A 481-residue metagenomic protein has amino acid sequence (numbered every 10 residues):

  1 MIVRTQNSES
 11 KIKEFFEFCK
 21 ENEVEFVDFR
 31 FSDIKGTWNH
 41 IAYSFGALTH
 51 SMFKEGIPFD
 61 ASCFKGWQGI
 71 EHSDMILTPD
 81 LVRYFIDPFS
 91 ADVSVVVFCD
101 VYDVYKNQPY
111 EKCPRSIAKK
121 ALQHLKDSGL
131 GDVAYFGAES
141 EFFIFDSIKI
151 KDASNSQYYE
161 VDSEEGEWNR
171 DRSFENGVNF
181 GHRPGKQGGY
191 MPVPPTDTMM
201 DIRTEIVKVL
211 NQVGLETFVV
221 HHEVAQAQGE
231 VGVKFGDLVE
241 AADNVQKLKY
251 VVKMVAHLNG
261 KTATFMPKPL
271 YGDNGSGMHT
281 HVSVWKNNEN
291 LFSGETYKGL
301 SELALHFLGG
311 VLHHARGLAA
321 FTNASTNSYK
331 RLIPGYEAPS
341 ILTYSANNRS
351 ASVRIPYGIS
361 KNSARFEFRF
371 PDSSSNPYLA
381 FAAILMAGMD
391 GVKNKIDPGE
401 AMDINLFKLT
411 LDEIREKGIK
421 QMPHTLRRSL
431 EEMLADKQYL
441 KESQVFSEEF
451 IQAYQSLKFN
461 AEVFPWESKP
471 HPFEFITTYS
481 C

Functional and structural regions predicted by a protein language model:
M1-C481: Glycine-rich, acidic/polar active-site loops that bind/position phosphate-bearing ligands
